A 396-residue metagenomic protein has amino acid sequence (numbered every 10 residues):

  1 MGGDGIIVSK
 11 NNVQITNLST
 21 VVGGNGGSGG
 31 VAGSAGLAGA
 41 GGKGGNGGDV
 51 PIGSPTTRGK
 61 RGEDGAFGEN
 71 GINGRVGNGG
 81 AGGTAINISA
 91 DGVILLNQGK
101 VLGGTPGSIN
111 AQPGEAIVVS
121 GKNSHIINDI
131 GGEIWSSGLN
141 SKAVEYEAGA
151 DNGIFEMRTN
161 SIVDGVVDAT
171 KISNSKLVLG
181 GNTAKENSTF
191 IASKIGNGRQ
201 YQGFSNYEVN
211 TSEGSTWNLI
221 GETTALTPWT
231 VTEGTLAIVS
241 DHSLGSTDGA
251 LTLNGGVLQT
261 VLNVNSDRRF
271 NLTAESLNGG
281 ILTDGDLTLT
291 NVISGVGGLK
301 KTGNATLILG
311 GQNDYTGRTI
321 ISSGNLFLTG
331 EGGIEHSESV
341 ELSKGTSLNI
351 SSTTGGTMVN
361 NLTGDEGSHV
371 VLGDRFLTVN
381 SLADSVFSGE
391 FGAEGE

Functional and structural regions predicted by a protein language model:
M1-G5, L18-N87, Q98-K122, I130-A150 (+8 more regions): Glycine-centered low-complexity coil/loop motifs and glycine-rich tracts, especially the flexible linkers
G2, N17, G82, D91 (+21 more regions): Cysteine-rich, disulfide-stabilized extracellular repeat modules
G2-N11, I86-S89, V119, N271-E275 (+1 more regions): Extracellular beta-strand-rich solenoid/capping regions of secreted or surface-exposed proteins that bind or remodel
D4, T84, T235, N304-T306 (+1 more regions): Consensus positions within tandem repeat domains that build extended binding/scaffold surfaces
S9, A40, K60, S120 (+12 more regions): Extracellular repeat turn/loop positions enriched in glycine and acidic/polar residues, especially those that create
K10-V13, S19-T20, A90-V93, G99-K100 (+20 more regions): Small-residue (G/S/T/A) turn/hinge positions that recur once per unit in extracellular repeat modules
V13, N17-L18, I94-N97, H125 (+7 more regions): GD-rich hexapeptide-repeat beta-solenoids
S137-A143, F155-G165, I195-Y201, N218-T273 (+5 more regions): Surface-exposed loop/turn positions within long extracellular repeat scaffolds, especially the passenger domains
